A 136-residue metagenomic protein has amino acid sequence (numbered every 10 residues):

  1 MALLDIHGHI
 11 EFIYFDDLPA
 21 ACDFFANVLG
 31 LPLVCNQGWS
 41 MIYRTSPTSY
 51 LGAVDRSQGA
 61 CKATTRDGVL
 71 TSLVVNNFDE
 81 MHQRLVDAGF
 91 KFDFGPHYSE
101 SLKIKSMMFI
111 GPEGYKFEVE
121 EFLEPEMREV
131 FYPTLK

Functional and structural regions predicted by a protein language model:
M1-C22, V69-L73, L123-K136: N-terminal beta-strand motif that seeds the catalytic metal site of vicinal oxygen chelate
M1-L4, V86-K136: Vicinal oxygen chelate
H7, T65-D67, S101: Residue-level preference for beta-strand/loop junctions
A20-A21, F78-H82: Short, conserved charged micro-motifs
A21-A26, L85, G114: Conserved active-site tyrosine of GNAT-family acetyltransferases
G30-N36, K91-P96: Short secondary-structure junctions
L31-R66, F109, K116-F122: Conserved short beta-strand elements that form part of the metal-binding/catalytic scaffold of enzyme active sites
